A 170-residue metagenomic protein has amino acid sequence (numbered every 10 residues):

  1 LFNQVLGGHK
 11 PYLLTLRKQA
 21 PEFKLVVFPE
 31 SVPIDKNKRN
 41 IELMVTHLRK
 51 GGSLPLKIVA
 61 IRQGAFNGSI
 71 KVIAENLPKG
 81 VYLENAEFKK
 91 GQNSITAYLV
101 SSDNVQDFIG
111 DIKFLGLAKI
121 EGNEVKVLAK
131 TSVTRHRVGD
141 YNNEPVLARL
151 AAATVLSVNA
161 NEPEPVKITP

Functional and structural regions predicted by a protein language model:
L1-V59, K113-K130, T134-R137, Y141-T154 (+1 more regions): C-terminal edge strands of extracellular/lumenal beta-sandwich accessory domains
F2-Q4, K89-G91, V100-D107, K119-E121: Short, surface-exposed loop/turn segments at beta-strand-coil junctions that are enriched for proline with nearby
N3, K50, A60-G64, N76 (+1 more regions): Non-cytosolic beta-sheet module surface loops
G7, L25, A65-K71, V81-A86 (+2 more regions): Extended hydrophobic-aromatic, low-complexity segments
G8, E42, N93-I95, F108: Exposed loop/turn and edge beta-strand positions of beta-sandwich/beta-sheet ligand-binding modules
P21, R49-K50, K79, K90 (+1 more regions): Surface-exposed loops/turns
G64-I95, S101-S102, P170: Proline-anchored loop/turn motifs at beta-strand termini and strand-loop-strand connectors
